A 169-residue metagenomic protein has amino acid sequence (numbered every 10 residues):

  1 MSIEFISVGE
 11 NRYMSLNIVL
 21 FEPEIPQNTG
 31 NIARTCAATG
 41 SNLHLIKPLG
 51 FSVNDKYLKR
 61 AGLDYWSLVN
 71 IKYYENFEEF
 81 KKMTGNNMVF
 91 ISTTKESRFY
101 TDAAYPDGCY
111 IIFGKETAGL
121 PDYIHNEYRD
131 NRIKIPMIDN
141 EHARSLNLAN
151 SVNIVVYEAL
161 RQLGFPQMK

Functional and structural regions predicted by a protein language model:
M1-K169: Post-transcriptional modification and biogenesis factors for structured RNAs of the translation apparatus
